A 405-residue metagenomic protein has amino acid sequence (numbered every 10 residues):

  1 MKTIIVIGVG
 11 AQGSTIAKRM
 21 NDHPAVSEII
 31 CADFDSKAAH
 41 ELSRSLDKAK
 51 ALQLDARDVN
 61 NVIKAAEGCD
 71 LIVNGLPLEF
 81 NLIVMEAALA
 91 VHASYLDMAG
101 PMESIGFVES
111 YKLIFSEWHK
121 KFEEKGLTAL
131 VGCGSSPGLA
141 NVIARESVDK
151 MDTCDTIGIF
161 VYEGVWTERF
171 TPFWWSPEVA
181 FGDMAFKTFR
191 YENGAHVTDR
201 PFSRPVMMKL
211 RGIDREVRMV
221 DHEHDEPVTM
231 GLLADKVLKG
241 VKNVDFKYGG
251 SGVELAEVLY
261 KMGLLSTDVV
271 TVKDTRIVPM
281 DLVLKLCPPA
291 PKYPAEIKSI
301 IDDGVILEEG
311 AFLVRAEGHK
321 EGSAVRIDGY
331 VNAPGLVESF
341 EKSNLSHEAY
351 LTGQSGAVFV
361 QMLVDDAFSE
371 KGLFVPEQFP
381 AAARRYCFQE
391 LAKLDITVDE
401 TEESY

Functional and structural regions predicted by a protein language model:
I4-G8: Conserved N-terminal Rossmann-fold NAD(P)-binding element of oxidoreductases
Q12: Hydrophobic/small residue at the entry helix of a nucleotide-binding pocket
F34-K37: Helix N-cap at the beta1-alpha1 junction of Rossmann-like dinucleotide-binding domains, i.e., the first residues
L46-D58: Rossmann-fold cofactor-recognition segment
A56-G68, F80: Conserved Rossmann-fold cofactor-binding substructure of NAD(P)-dependent oxidoreductases
D70-G75, Y95-L96: N-terminal Rossmann-like NAD(P) cofactor-binding module of classical short-chain dehydrogenase/reductase
A99-L127: Rossmann-fold NAD(P)-binding glycine/threonine-rich loop
D149-Y405: C-terminal catalytic/substrate-binding lobe primarily of soluble NAD(P)-dependent oxidoreductases
